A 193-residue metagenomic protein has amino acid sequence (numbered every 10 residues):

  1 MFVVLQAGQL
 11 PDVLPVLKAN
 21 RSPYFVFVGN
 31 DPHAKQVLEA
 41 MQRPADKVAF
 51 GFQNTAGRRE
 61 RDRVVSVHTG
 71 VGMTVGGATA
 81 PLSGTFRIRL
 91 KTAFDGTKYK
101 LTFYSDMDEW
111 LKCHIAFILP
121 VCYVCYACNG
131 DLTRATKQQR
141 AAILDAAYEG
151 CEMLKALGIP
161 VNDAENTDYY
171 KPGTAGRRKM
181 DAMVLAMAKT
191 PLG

Functional and structural regions predicted by a protein language model:
M1-V64: Rossmann-like NAD(P)(H) cofactor-binding subdomain of soluble oxidoreductases
V3, H114-A116, D181: Short acidic/polar alpha-helix capping motifs at helix-coil junctions
A7-Q9, D62, V121-C125, M187-A188: Short hydrophobic/aromatic-rich motifs at helix boundaries and adjacent loops
V16, A40, A93, M183-M187: Residues that form generic nucleotide/phosphate-binding pockets
P32, F52-G57, T79, M107-E109 (+2 more regions): Glycine-rich beta-alpha junction loops
R43, S66-T167: Internal alpha-helical scaffold of NAD(P)-dependent oxidoreductase catalytic cores
R61-D62, H114-I115, A175: Short secondary-structure transition/capping segments
A147, C151-G193: C-terminal substrate-binding/catalytic lobe of Rossmann-fold NAD(P)-dependent oxidoreductases
